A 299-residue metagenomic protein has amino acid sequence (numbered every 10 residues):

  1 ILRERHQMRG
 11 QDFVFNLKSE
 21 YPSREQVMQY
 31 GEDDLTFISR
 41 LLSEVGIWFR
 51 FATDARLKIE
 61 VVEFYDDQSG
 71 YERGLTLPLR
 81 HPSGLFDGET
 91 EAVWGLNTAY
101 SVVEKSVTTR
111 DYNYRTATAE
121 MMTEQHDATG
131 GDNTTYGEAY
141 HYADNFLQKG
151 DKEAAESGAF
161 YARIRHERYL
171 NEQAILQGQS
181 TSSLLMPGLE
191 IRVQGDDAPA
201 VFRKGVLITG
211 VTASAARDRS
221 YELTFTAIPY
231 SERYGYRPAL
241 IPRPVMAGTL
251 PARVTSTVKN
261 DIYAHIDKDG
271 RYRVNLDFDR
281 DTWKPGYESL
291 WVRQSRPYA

Functional and structural regions predicted by a protein language model:
I1-A299: Amphipathic alpha-helical and helix-coil boundary elements used as assembly and membrane-proximal scaffolds
